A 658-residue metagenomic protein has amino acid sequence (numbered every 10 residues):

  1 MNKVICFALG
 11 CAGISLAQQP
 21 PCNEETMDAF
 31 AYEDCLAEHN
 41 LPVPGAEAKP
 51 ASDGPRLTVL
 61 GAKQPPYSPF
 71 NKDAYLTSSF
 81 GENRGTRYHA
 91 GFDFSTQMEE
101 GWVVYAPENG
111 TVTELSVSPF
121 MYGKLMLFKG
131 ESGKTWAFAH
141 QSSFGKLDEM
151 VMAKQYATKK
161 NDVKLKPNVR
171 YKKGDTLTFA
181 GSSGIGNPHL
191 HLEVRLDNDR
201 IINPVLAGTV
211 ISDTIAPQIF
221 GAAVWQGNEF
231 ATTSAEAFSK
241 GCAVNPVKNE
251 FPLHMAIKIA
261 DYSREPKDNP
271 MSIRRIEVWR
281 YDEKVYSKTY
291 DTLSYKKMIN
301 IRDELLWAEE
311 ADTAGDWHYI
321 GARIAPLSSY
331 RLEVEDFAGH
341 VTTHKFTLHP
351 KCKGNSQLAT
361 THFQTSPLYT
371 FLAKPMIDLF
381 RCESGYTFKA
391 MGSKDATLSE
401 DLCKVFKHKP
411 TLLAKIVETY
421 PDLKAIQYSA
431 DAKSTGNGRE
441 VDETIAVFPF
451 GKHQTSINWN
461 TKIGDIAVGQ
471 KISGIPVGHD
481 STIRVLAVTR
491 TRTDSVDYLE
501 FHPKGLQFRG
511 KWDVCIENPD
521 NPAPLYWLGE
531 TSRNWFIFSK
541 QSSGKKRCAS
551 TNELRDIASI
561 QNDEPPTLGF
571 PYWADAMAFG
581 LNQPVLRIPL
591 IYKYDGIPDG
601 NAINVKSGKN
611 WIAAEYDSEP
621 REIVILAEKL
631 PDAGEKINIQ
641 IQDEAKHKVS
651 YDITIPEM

Functional and structural regions predicted by a protein language model:
P21, F30-E38, P42-G45, P50-W136 (+7 more regions): Surface-exposed, glycine-biased beta-strand/turn segments
K172, S212, G227-K353, H408 (+1 more regions): Long, low-complexity serine/threonine/glycine- and acidic-rich segments characteristic of extracellular
I202-E250, A260, F346-R381, I560-F579: Short, compositionally biased P/S/T/A/G/V-rich stretches that sit at domain boundaries
A256-A260, K389-M391, D513-E517, V585-K593: Short edge beta-strand/loop segments characteristic of extracellular beta-sandwich folds
G321-L327, E418-S429, K433, T551-E553 (+1 more regions): Surface-exposed, short loops/turns at beta-strand junctions within beta-sandwich domains
L402, I416, A425, P503-L554 (+1 more regions): Proteolytic-maturation and junctional protease-sensitive modules
V447, K546-P565: C-terminal beta-strand-rich structural cap/linker in extracellular carbohydrate-active enzymes
K452-T455, D480-E530, W573-A578: Proteolytic processing hotspots in large secreted/extracellular or virion-associated proteins and select intracellular
